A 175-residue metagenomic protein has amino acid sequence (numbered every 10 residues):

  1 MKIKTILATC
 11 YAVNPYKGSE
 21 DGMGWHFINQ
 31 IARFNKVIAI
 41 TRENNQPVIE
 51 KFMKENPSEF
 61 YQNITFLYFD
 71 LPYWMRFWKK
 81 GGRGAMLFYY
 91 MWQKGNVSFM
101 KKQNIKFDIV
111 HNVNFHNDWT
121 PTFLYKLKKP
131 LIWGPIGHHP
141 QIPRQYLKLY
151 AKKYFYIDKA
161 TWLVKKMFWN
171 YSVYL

Functional and structural regions predicted by a protein language model:
M1-Q62, I105: N-terminal subdomain of nucleotide-sugar transferases
K2, Y11, L71-R83, K128-K129 (+1 more regions): Acceptor-binding helix/loop patch of EC 2.4 sugar-transfer enzymes, predominantly nucleotide-sugar-dependent
L7, I38-I40, T65-L67, H111 (+1 more regions): Hydrophobic/aromatic beta-strand patches that form the interior of the parallel beta-sheet core in alpha/beta enzyme
P15-K17, Q46-I49, M75-R76, D118-P121 (+1 more regions): Short catalytic/ligand-binding loop motif for oxyanion handling, primarily in non-cytosolic enzymes, centered on
S19, L87-N96, K166-V173: Soluble or luminal CAZymes and related metallo-dependent hydrolases
W25-N29, M100-K101, P121-Y125, S172-L175: Short amphipathic alpha-helical segments and helix-helix/interface helices
I38-K94: A conserved catalytic-core segment of Leloir-type glycosyltransferases
F88-V97, I109-L147: An aromatic- and histidine-rich active-site surface loop
